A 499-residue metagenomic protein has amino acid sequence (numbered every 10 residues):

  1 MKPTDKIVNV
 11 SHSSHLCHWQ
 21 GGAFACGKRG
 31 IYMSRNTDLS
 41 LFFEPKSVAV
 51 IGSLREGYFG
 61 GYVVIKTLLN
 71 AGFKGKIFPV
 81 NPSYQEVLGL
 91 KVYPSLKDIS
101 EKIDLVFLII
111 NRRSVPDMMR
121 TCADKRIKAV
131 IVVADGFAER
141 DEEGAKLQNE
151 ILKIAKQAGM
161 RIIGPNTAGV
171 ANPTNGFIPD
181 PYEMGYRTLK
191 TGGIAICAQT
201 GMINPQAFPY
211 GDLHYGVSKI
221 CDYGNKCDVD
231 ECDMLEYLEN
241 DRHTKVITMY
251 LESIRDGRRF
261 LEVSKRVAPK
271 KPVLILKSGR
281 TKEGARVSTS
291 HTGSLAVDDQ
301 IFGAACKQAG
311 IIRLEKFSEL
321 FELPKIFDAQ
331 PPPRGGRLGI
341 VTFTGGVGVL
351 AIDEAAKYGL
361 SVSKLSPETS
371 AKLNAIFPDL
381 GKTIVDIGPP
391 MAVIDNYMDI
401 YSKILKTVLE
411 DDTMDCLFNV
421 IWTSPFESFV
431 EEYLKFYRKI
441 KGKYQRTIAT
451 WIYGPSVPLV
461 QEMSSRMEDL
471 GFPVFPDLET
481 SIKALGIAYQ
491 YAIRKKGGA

Functional and structural regions predicted by a protein language model:
P3, S11-C17: Intrinsically disordered, low-complexity segments enriched in serine/proline and basic residues
P3-K6, R35: N-terminal leader/targeting segments
K6-I7, G30: Generic short N-terminal amphipathic or hydrophobic helices
C17-Q20, F24: Short Gly/Ser/Thr- and charged-rich N-terminal loops/segments that act as flexible capping/hinge elements
C26-A499: Catalytic-core regions of core metabolic enzymes, especially those transforming organic acids/acyl-group intermediates
